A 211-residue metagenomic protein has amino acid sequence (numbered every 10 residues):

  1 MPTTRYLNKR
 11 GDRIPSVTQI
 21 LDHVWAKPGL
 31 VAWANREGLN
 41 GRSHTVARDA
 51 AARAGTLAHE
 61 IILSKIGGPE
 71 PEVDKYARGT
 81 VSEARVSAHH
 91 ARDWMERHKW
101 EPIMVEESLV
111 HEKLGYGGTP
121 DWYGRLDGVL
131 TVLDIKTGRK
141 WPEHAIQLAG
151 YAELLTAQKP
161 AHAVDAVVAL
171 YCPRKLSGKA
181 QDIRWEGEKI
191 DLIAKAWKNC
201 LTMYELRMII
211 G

Functional and structural regions predicted by a protein language model:
M1-G117: Metal-dependent nuclease catalytic cores that hydrolyze phosphodiester bonds in DNA/RNA, characterized by
E83, E107-G211: Nucleic-acid nuclease catalytic cores
